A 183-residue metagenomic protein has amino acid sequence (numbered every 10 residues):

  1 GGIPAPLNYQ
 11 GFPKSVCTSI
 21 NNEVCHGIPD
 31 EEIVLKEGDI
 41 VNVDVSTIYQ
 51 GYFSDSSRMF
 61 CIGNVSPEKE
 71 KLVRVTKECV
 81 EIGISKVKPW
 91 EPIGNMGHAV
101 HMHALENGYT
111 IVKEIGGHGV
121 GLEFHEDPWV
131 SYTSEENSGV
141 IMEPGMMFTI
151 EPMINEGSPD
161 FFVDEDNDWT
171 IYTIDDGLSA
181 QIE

Functional and structural regions predicted by a protein language model:
G1-E183: Active-site neighborhoods and metal-handling regions in enzymes and metal-associated proteins
